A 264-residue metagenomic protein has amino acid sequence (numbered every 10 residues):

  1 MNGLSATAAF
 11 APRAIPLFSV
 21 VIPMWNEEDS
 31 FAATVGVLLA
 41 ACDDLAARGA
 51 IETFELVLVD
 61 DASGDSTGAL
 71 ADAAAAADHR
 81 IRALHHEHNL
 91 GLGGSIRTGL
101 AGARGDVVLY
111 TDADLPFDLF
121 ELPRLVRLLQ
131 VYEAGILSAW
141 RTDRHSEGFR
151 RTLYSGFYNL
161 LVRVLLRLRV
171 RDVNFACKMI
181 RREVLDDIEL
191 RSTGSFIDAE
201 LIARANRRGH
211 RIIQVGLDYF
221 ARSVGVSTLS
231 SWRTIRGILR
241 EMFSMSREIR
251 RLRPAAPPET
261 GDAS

Functional and structural regions predicted by a protein language model:
L17-S19, E55, E200: Cell-envelope/extracellular polymer assembly enzymes that use nucleotide-activated donors
E27-A46: Short, well-formed alpha-helical segments that are part of the catalytic scaffolds of diverse glycosyltransferases
D29-A33, D65-A74: Acidic helix N-cap motif at the loop->helix transition within catalytic regions of sugar-transfer enzymes
A46-A62, L84-H86: Short beta-strand/loop segment that forms part of the nucleotide-sugar
V57, G68-G102: Conserved donor nucleotide-binding strand/loop of the catalytic core
D60-G68, L115: A conserved acidic beta->alpha catalytic loop
H86-G102, L119-S195, R222-L239, R251-E259: Acceptor/aglycone-binding surface of glycosyltransferases and processive sugar-polymer synthases
V108: Short aromatic/hydrophobic "clamp" motif used to bind/position activated sugar donors
